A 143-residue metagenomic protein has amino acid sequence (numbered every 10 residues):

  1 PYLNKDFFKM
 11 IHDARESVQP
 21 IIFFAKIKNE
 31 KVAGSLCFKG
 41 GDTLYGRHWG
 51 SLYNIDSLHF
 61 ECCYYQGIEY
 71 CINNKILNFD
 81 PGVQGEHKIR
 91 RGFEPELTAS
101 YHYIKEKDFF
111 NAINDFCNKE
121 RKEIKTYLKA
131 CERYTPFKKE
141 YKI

Functional and structural regions predicted by a protein language model:
P1-D56, T135-I143: A conserved beta-strand-loop-helix scaffold within acyl/acetyltransferase catalytic domains
N4, N29, N54, N73-N74 (+3 more regions): Detector for Asparagine
N4-F7, C63, K105, F109-A112: Alpha-helical structural motif
K9-I11, F23, E30, Y65-G67 (+3 more regions): Residue-level detector of functional hotspots within protein domains
C37, C62-C63, C71, C117 (+1 more regions): Generic recognition of cysteine residues
G41-K107: Acyl-donor binding region in acyl/amide transferases
N78, V83-I143: Terminal substrate-recognition subdomain of acyl/acetyltransferases
